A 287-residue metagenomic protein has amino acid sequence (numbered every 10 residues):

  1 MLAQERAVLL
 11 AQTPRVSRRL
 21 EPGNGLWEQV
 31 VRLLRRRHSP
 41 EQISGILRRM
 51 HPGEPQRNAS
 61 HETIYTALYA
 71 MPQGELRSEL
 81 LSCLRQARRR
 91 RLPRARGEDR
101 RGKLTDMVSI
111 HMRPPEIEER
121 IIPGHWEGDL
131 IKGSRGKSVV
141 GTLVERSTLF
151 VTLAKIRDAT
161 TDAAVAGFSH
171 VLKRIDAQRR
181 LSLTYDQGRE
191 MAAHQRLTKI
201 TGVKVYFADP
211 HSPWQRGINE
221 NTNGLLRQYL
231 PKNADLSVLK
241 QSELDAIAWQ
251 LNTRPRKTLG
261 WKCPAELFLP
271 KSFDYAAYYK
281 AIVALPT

Functional and structural regions predicted by a protein language model:
M1-R37, E41-G53, T66: Short, basic alpha-helical/linker "hinge" immediately adjacent to a nucleic-acid-recognition surface
M1-V16, G53-E118: Basic, flexible linker segments flanking DNA-binding modules in nucleic acid-interacting mobile-element proteins
V30, I43, I64, D129 (+7 more regions): Mobile genetic element proteins and their domesticated derivatives, centered on retroelements and DNA transposons
E118, I131, G136-T152: Short conserved beta-strand segments at catalytic cores or DNA/RNA-binding microdomains of nucleic-acid binding
P123-G133: Two-metal-ion RNase H-like nuclease active-site motif
K132-G136, L153-A177: Active-site beta-loop-alpha junctions of metal-dependent nucleic acid enzymes, especially the RNase H-like/DDE
Y185-T201, F207-L230, S237-W249: RNase H-like two-metal-ion nuclease catalytic core shared by retroviral integrases and related mobile-element nucleases
K232-T287: C-terminal domain-tail junction helix/linker
